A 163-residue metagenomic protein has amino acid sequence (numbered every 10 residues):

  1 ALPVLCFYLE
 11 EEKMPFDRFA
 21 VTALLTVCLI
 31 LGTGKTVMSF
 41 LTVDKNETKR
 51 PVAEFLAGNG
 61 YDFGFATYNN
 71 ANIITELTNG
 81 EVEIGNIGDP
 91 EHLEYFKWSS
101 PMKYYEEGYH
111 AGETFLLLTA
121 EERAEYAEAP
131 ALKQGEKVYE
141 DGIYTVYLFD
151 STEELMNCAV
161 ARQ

Functional and structural regions predicted by a protein language model:
A1-P3: Membrane-embedded alpha-helical segments of integral membrane proteins
C6-T36: Signature aromatic-anchored transmembrane alpha helix within multi-pass, membrane-resident enzymes that catalyze glycan
L9-R18, N46-P51, F55-G58, N79: Short, structured coil/loop segments at alpha-helix boundaries
F16-R18, F40, A131-L132: N-terminal secretory signal sequences
C28-N72: Membrane-embedded, lumen/periplasm-facing catalytic core of multi-pass transferases that use lipid-linked donors
E54, I73, K103-E107: Short, flexible, glycine/charge-rich loop motifs used to bind or transfer phosphoryl groups or to couple energy/partner
N59-E94: Short periplasmic/luminal acceptor-recognition loop of GT-C membrane glycosyltransferases, typified by
E81-R162: Luminal/periplasmic acceptor-recognition loop/helix of membrane-associated glycosyltransferases
